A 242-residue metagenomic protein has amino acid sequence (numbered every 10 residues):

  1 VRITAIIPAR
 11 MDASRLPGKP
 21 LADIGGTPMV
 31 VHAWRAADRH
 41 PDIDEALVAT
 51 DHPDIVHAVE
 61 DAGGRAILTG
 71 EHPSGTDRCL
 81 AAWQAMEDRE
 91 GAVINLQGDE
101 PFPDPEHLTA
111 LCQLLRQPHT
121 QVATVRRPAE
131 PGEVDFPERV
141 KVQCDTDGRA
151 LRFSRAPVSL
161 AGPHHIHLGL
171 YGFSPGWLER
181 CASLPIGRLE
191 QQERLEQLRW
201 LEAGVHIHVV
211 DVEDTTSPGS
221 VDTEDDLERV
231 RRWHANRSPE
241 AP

Functional and structural regions predicted by a protein language model:
R2-A49: N-terminal glycine-rich phosphate-binding loop and ensuing alpha1 helix
D42, A62-G63, A203: Short, structured coil segments at secondary-structure junctions
I43, D88-E90, Q117-Q121, V205: Short, high-confidence coil segments that cap the C-terminus of an alpha-helix and link into the following beta-strand
L47, P53-L96, E100-Q113: Short phosphate-binding loop-to-helix
T50-D51, P103, F173, D222: A conserved hydrophobic position in a structured secondary element of the catalytic/binding core that shapes
D88, H164-P242: Conserved alpha/beta core of the MobA/IspD/sugar-nucleotide pyrophosphorylase nucleotidyltransferase superfamily
P103-G187: Conserved core of the sugar-phosphate nucleotidyltransferase
